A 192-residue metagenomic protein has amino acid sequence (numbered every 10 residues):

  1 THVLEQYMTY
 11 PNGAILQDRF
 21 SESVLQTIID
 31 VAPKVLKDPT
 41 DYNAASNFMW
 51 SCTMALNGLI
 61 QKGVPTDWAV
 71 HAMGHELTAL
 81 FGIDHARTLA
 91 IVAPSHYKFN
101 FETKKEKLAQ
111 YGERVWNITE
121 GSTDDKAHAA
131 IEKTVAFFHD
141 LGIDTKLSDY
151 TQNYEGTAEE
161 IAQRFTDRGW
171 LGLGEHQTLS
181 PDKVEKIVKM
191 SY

Functional and structural regions predicted by a protein language model:
T1: Conserved anion/nucleotide-ligand pocket segment
Q6-K133: Active-site segments that bind and position negatively charged phosphate/pyrophosphate groups
T119-Y192: C-terminal charged capping/lid subdomain of soluble metabolic enzymes
